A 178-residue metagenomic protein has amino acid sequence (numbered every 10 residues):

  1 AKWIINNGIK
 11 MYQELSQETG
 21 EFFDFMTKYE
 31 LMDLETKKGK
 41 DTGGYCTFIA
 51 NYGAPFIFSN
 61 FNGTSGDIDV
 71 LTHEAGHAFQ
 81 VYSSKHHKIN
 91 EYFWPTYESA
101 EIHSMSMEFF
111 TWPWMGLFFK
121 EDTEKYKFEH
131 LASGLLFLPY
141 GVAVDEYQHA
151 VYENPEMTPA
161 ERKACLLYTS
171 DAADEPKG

Functional and structural regions predicted by a protein language model:
A1-F56: Contiguous, non-catalytic segments that form substrate-binding/exosite surfaces or channel walls
E14-E21, T47, H77, V81-K88 (+1 more regions): Conserved helix-loop functional segments at active or binding sites
Y52-S65, S84-P95, E124-S133: Glycine- and acidic
G66-V81: Active-site recognition of the HExxH zinc-binding catalytic motif
Y82-E91, P113-Y126, A150-P159: Inter-helical turn/loop segments and adjacent helix faces that build the functional surface of alpha-helical bundle
P95-E121: Post-HExxH zinc-binding segment in Zn-dependent metallohydrolases
Y168-P176: Conserved small/polar residues in nucleotide/adenosyl-binding loops
